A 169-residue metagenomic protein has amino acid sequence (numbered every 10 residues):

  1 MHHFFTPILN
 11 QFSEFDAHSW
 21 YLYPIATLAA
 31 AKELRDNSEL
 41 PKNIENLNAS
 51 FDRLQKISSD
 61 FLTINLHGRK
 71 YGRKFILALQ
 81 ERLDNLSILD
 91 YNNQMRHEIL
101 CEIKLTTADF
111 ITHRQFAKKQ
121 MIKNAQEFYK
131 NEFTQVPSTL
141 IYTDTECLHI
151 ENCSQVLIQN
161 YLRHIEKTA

Functional and structural regions predicted by a protein language model:
F4-H18, Y23, L86, D90 (+1 more regions): C-terminal cap of thioredoxin/glutaredoxin-like
I8-S87: Structural alpha/beta surface segment adjacent to cysteine/selenocysteine redox centers across thiol/disulfide enzymes
